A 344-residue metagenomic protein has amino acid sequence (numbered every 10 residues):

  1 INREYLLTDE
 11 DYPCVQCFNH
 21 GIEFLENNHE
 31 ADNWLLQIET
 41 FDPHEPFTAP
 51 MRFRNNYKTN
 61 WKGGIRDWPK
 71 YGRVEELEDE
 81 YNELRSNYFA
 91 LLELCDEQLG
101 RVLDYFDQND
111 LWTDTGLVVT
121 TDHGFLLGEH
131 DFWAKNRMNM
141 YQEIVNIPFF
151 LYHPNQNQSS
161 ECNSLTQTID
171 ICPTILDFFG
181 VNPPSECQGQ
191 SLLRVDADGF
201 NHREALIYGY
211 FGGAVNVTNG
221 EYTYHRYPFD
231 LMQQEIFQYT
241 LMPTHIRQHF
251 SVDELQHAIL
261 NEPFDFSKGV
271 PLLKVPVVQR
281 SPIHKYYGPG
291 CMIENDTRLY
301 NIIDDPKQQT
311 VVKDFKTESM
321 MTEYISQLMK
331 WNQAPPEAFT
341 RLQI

Functional and structural regions predicted by a protein language model:
Y5-D11, L77-A90, N136, Q156-T166 (+3 more regions): Active-site rim elements
D11-K62, D107-G116, M320: Active-site regions of oxyanion-processing enzymes, predominantly non-cytosolic
Y12-N28, W68-L117, F178: A long, amphipathic alpha-helix that forms part of the scaffold/cap immediately adjacent to metal-dependent active
D32-N33, D42-A49, F125-E129, A134-K135 (+4 more regions): Short catalytic/ligand-binding loop motif for oxyanion handling, primarily in non-cytosolic enzymes, centered on
L35-D42, G116-T121, G128, F150-L151 (+2 more regions): Short beta-strand segments
T48-T59, Y105-N157, Q167, R203: Histidine-centered active-site microenvironments of extracellular/periplasmic hydrolases and transferases
V74-D79, G100-D104, Q108, N136-E186 (+2 more regions): Substrate-binding rim/cap in mid-to-C-terminal beta-strand-loop elements of soluble/periplasmic
Q142, F211-K313: C-terminal, low-complexity/hydrophilic appendages and adjacent surface loops of extracellular/periplasmic anionic
